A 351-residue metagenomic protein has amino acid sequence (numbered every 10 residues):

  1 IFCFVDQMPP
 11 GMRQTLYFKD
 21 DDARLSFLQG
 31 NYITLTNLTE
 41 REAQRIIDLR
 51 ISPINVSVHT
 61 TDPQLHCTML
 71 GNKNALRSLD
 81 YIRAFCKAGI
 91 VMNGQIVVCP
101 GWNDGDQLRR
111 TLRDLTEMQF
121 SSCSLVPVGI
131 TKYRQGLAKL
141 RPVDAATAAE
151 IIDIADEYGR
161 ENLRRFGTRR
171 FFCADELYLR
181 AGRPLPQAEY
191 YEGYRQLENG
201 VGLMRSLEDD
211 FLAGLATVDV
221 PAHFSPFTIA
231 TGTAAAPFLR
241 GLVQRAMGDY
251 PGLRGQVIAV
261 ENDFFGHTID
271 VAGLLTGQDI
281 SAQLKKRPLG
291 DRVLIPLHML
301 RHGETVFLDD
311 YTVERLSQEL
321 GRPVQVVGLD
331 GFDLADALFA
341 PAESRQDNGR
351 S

Functional and structural regions predicted by a protein language model:
I1-Q119, G129-Y158: Conserved Radical SAM active-site core
M12, T116-Q119, S124, G129-S351: Auxiliary Fe-S-binding modules of radical SAM enzymes
